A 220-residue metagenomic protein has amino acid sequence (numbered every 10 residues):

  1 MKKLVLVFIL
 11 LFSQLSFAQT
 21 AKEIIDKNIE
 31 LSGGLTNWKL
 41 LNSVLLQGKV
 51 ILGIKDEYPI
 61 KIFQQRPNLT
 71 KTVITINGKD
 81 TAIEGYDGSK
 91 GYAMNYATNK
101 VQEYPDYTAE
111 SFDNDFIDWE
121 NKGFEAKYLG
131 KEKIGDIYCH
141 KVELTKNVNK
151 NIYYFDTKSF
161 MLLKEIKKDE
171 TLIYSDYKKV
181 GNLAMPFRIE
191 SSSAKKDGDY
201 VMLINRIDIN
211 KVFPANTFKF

Functional and structural regions predicted by a protein language model:
M1-A21: Bacterial Sec-dependent N-terminal signal peptides
F17-I24, E30, N37, G85-I152 (+2 more regions): Flexible, processing/modification-adjacent segments and terminal tails in exported/periplasmic/extracellular proteins
K22-A97: N-terminal mature ectodomain segment of secretory-pathway/periplasmic proteins
E30-L31, E57-I60, K79-T81, E120-G130 (+1 more regions): Short small/polar-residue motifs
V50, L129-E132, Y177: Short, solvent-exposed loop/turn elements at beta->coil junctions and helix N-caps that rim active or binding pockets
E57-K61, T81-I83, V101, I152 (+2 more regions): Well-ordered beta-strand positions in beta-sheet-rich domains
I62-L69, D87-K90, Y107-E110, D156-S159 (+2 more regions): A short, sequence-level motif marking secondary-structure junctions
Y138-K219: Gly/Pro-enriched, hydrophobic low-complexity segments that function as extracytoplasmic propeptides/linkers
